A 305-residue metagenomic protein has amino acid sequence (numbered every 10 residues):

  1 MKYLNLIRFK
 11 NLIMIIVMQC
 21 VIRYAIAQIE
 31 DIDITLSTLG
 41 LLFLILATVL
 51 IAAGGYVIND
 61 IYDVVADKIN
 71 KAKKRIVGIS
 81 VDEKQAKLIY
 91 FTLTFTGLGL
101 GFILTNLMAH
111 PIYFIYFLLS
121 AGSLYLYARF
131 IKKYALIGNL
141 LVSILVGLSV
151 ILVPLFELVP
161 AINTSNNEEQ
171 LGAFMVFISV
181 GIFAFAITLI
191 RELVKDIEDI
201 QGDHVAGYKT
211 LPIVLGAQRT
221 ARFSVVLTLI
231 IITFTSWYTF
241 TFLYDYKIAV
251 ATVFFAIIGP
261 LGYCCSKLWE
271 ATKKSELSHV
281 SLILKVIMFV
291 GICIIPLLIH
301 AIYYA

Functional and structural regions predicted by a protein language model:
K2-N5, K74-T164: Intramembrane alpha-helical segments
I7-I15, D82-L93, V142, V146 (+2 more regions): Select subsegments of transmembrane alpha-helices in polytopic membrane proteins, especially boundary-proximal
I16-Y62, L98, F102, P111-Y125 (+1 more regions): Membrane-embedded alpha-helical segments that form the functional core of polytopic membrane enzymes, especially those
V17-V21, L140-L158, P212-V214, S281-I295: Small-residue-rich segments of transmembrane alpha-helices in multi-pass membrane proteins, especially helix faces
Q19-A27, G97-T105, L124-A128, S149-E157 (+3 more regions): Structural signal for membrane-spanning alpha-helices in multi-pass inner-membrane proteins, emphasizing helix cores
L46, V64-F117, G207-Y246: Multi-pass membrane catalytic core of lipid/isoprenoid biosynthesis enzymes
V65, G122-A135, D196, C264-T272: C-terminal ends of transmembrane helices
A128, Y238-A305: Extended hydrophobic alpha-helices typical of membrane-associated regions
